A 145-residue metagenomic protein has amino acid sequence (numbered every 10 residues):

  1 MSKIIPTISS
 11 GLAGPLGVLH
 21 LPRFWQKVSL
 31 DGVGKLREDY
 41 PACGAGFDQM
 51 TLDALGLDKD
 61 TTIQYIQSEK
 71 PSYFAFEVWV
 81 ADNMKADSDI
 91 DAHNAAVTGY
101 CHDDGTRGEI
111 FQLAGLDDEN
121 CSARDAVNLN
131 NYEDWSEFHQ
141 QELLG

Functional and structural regions predicted by a protein language model:
S2-D39, D48, D89, A96-G145: Polar/charged low-complexity regulatory segments
L19-P22, D60, F74, D91: Generic alpha-helical secondary structure signal
L36-V80: Amphipathic alpha-helical packing elements
E69-K70, N83, Y100, D117: Alpha-helix boundary/capping residues
Y73-A96, D103: An exposed acidic His-Trp-rich patch
